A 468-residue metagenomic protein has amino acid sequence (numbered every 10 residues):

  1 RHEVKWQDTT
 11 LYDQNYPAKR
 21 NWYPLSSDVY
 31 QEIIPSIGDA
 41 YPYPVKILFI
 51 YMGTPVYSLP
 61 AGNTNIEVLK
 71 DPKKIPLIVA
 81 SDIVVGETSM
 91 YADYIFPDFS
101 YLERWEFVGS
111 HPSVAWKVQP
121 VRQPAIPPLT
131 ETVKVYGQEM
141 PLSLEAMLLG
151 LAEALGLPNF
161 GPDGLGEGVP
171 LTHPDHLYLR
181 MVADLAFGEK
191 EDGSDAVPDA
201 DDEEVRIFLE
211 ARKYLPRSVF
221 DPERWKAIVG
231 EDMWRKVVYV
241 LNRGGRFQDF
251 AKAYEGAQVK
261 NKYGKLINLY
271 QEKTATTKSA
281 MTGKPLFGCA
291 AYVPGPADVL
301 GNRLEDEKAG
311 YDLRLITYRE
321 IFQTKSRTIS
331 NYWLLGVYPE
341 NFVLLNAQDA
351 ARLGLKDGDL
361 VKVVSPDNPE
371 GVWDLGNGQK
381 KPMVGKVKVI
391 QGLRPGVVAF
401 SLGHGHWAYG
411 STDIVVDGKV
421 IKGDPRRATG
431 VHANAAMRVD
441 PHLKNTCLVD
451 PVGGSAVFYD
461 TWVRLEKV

Functional and structural regions predicted by a protein language model:
R1-Y91, F99-S100, E106, S113 (+3 more regions): Extended redox/cofactor-interaction regions of prokaryotic respiratory oxidoreductases
G62, E103-E145: Glycine-enriched catalytic-core subsegment of oxygenase/oxidase enzymes
Y91-A92, G109-H111, L171-H173, E370: Short secondary-structure transition/capping segments
I95: His/Glu-rich zincin catalytic helix
K117-V121, L209, F287, G418 (+1 more regions): Residue-level detector of alpha-helical transmembrane segments in integral membrane proteins
A125-D202, S326-V468: Long, contiguous, secondary-structure-rich segments that constitute the structural scaffold of globular domains
G164-A183, K190-V240, R246: Non-catalytic, alpha-helical, charged scaffold/linker segments that couple or flank catalytic or architectural cores
